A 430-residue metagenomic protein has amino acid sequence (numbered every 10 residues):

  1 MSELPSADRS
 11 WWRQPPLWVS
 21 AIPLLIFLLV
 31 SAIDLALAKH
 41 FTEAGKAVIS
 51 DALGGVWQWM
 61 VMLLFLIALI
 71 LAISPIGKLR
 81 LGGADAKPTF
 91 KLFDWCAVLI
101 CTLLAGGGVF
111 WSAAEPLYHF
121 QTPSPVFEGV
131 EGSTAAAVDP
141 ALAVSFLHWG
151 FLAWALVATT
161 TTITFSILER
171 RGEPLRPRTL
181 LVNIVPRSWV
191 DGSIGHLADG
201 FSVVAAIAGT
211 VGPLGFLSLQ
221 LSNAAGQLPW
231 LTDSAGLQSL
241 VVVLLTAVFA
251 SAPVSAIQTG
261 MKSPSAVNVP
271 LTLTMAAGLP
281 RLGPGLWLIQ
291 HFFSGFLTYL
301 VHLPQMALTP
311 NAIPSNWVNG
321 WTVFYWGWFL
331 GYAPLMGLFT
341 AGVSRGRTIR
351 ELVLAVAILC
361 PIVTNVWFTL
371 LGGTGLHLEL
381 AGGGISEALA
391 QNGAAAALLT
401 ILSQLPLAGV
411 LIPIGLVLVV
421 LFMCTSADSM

Functional and structural regions predicted by a protein language model:
M1-S133: N-terminal alpha-helical transmembrane segments of multi-pass membrane transport and channel/translocase proteins
S2-D8, H40-K46, S74-L92, L117-A141 (+3 more regions): Flexible loop linkers connecting adjacent transmembrane helices in multi-pass alpha-helical membrane transporters
E3-S10, D34-S50, L69-T89, D139-L147 (+5 more regions): Membrane-water interface regions at transmembrane-helix termini and the short interhelical loops of multi-pass membrane
S6-P15, S50-G54, A84-T102, A135 (+5 more regions): Transmembrane-helix boundary/entry motifs in multi-pass membrane transporters
A7-A32, F65-A68, L104-G108, H148-L219 (+4 more regions): Helix-loop-helix module between adjacent transmembrane segments
W11-V19, K78-A97, L286, Q290 (+4 more regions): C-terminal membrane-solvent junction of multi-pass transporters and transport-like membrane proteins
A68-L71, A84-L175, V353-L354, V363-L376: Membrane-interface helix-loop-helix modules in multi-pass membrane proteins
W189-R347, L354, L359-I414, V420: Membrane-embedded translocation segments of transport machinery
